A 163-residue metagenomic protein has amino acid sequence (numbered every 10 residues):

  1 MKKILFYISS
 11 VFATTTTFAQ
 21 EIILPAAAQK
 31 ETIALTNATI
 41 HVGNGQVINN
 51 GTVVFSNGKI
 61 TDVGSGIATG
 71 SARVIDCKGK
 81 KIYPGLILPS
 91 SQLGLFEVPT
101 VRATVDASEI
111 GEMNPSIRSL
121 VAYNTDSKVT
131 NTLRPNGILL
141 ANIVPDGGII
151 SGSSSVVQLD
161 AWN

Functional and structural regions predicted by a protein language model:
M1-P25: Bacterial Sec-dependent N-terminal signal peptides
Q20, I110-N114, G152: Short, solvent-exposed loop/turn segments at the edges of secondary structure
E21-T36: Short N-terminal segments immediately surrounding and downstream of signal-peptide cleavage
E31-L35, T69-L120, P135: Replace "His-x-His-based motif
I40, N44-Y83: Histidine-rich, glycine-flanked metal-binding segment
V42, G94-L95, I149-G152: Flexible loop/turn segments at secondary-structure boundaries
V121-T125: Short, glycine/acidic-rich beta->alpha junctions
S127-V129, R134-N163: Active-site loop-helix segments enriched in His/Asp/Glu that coordinate and activate a nucleophilic water at divalent
